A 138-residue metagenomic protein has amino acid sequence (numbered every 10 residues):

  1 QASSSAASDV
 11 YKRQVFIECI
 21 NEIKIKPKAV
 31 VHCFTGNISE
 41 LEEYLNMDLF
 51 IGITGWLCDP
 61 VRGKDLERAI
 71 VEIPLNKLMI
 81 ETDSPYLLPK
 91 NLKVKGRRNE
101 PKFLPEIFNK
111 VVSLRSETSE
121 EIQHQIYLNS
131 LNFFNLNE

Functional and structural regions predicted by a protein language model:
Q1-A7, Y11: Single conserved hydrophobic/aromatic residue that forms the stacking wall/gate of nucleotide- or nucleobase-binding
K12-E22, I38-L41: N-terminal active-site wall of soluble small-molecule enzyme domains
N21-K28, E43-T54, E72-K77: Glycine-enriched alpha-helix->loop->beta-strand junction motifs that scaffold or abut catalytic
C33, G55, S84: Active-site metal-binding loops of divalent metal-dependent hydrolases
Y44, D83, I122: Conserved, mostly hydrophobic/aromatic
G52-E67: Active-site glycine- and acidic-residue-rich loops that bind and position anionic ligands or nucleotide-like cofactors
N76-R97: Short acidic/histidine-rich active-site segments
P101-E138: Mid-to-C-terminal alpha-helical segments outside catalytic/metal-binding sites
